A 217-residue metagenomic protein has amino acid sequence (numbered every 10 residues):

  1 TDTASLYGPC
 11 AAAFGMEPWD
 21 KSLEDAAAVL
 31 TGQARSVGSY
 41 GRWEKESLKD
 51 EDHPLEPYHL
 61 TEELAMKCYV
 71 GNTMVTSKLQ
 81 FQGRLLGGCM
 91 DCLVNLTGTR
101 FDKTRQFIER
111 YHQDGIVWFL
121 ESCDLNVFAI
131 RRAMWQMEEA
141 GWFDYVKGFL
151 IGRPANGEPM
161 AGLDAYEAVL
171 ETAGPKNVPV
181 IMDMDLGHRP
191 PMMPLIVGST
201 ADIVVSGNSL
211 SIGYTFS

Functional and structural regions predicted by a protein language model:
T3, A28-S39, N95-D102, E139 (+2 more regions): Generic secondary-structure signature for well-ordered alpha-helical cores
T3, G8-C10, R42-E46, Y58 (+6 more regions): Fold-independent oxyanion-binding glycine-rich loops and adjacent beta-strand/coil segments at enzyme active sites
T3-L6, G83-R84, D91, I116-W118 (+3 more regions): Structural motif
A4-D91: Conserved anion/nucleotide-ligand pocket segment
A27, T31, M90-G98, R131-W135 (+2 more regions): Predominant activation on well-ordered alpha-helical scaffold segments within soluble catalytic domains
V75-Q80, V117-D124, L150-G157: Glycine-rich phosphate/diphosphate-binding loops and the adjacent beta-loop-alpha structural elements that coordinate
R84-C123, V127-I130: Oxyanion-binding "anion nests"
N126-S217: C-terminal active-site/capping subdomain that shapes the small-molecule cofactor and substrate pocket of enzyme
